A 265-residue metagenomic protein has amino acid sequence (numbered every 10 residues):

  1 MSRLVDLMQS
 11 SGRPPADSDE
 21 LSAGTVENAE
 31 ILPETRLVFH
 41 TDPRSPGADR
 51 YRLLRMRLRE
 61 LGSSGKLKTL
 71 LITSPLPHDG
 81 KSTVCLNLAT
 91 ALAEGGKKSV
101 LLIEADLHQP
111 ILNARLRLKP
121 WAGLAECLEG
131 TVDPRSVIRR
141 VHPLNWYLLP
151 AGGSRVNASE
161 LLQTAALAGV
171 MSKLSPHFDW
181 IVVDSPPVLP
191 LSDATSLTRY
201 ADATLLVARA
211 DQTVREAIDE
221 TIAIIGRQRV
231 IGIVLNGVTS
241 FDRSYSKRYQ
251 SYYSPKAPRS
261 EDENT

Functional and structural regions predicted by a protein language model:
D6, R13-G24, A29, D219-T265: Hydrophobic micro-sites
V26-M56, E60-S63, P75-D79, K98-D179 (+3 more regions): P-loop/Walker-type NTP enzyme "switch/lid" segment
K66-L70: Pre-Walker A (Motif I) flank of P-loop NTPase domains
V84, L88: Hydrophobic positions on the alpha1 helix immediately C-terminal to the Walker A/P-loop
L92: Aromatic pocket-lining residues of Rossmann-like dinucleotide-binding sites
K97-K98, A201-A203, R227-I231: Short glycine-/polar-rich loops that comprise or flank the Walker A/P-loop and associated switch/sensor motifs
V188-P190, A201-I218: Conserved Switch II/interswitch segment of TRAFAC-class P-loop GTPases
